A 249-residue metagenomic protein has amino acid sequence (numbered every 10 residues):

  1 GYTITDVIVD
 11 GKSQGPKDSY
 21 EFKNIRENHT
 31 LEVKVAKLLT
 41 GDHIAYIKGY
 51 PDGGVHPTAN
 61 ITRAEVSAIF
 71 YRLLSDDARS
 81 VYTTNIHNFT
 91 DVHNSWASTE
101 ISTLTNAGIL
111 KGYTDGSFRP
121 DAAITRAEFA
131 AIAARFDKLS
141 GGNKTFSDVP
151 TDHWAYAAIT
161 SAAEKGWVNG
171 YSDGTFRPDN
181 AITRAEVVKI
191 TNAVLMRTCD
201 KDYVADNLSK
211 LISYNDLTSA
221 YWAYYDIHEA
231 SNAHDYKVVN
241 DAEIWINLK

Functional and structural regions predicted by a protein language model:
G1-E21: Surface-exposed interfaces of beta-sheet-rich extracellular modules
P16-D18, K34-T99, N106-A127, A134-A158 (+3 more regions): Feature responds to low-complexity, polar/acidic, surface-exposed segments characteristic of secreted/exported proteins
Y20-N28: Solvent-exposed segments in extracellular or luminal domains encompassing
